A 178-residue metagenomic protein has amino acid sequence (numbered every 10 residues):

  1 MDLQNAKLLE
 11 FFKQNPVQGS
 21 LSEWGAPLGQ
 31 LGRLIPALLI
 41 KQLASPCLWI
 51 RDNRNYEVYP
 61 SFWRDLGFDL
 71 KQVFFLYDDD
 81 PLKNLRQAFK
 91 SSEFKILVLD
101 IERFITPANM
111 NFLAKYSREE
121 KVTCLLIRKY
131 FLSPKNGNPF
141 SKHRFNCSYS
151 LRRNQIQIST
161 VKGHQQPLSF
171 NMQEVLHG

Functional and structural regions predicted by a protein language model:
M1-W49, D65, F75, K162-Q166: Detector for small/aliphatic-rich hydrophobic stretches
W24, L28-G32, K83, T123 (+1 more regions): Localized chelating/binding microdomains that coordinate divalent metal ions or stabilize phosphate-bearing
W24, V73, L97, S117 (+1 more regions): Conserved RecA-like P-loop NTPase ATPase core
L39, A88, Y116: Hydrophobic/aromatic ligand-binding patch that stacks against planar heteroaromatic rings of cofactors or nucleotides
S45, L70-K71, F94, E120-T123 (+2 more regions): Short glycine-/polar-rich loops that comprise or flank the Walker A/P-loop and associated switch/sensor motifs
S45-A108: Conserved inter-motif catalytic segment of the P-loop NTP-binding fold
E93-F140: A contiguous pocket-lining binding segment that forms or flanks enzyme active sites
K129-G178: Phosphate-binding/switch region of NTP-binding enzymes
